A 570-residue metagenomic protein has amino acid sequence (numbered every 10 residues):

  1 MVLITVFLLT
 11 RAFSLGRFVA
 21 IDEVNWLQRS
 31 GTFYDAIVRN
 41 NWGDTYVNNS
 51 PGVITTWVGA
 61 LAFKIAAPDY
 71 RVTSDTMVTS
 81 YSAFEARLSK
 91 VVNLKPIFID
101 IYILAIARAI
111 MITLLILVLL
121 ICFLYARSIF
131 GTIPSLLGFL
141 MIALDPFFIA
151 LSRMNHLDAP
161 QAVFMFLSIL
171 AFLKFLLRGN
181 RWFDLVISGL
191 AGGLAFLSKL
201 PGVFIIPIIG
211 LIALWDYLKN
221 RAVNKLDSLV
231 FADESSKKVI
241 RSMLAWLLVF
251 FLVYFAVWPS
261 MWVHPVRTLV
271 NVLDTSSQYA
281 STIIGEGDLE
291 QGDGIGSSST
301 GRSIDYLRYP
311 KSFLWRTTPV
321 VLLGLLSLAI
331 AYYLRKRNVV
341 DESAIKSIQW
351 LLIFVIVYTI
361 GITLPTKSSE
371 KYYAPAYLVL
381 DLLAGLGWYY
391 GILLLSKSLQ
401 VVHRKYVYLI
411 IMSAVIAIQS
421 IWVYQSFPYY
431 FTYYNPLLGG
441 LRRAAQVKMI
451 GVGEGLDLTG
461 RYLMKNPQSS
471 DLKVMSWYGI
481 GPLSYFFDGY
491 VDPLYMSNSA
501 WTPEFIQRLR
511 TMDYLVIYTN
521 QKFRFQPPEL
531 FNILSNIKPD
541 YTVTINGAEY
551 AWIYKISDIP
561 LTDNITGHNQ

Functional and structural regions predicted by a protein language model:
M1-I4, P207-L211, M243-L252, L352 (+2 more regions): Signature aromatic-anchored transmembrane alpha helix within multi-pass, membrane-resident enzymes that catalyze glycan
M1-V24, D35-D44, L140-L144, L248-H264 (+2 more regions): Transmembrane signal-anchor helices characteristic of membrane glycosylation enzymes that use polyprenol
L3, L137, L190, G324-A329 (+4 more regions): Transmembrane alpha-helix segments characteristic of polytopic inner-membrane glycan-assembly/cell-envelope
A12-R17, T55, P259-E286, S299-T300 (+1 more regions): Catalytic lumenal/periplasmic loop and adjoining terminal transmembrane helix of membrane glycan-assembly enzymes
L27-R29, D35-I110, L269-S303: Interfacial juxtamembrane loops and adjacent helix segments that form the catalytic/substrate-binding surfaces
C122, K311-E342, S396-K397, T502: Hydrophobic, aromatic-rich transmembrane alpha-helices and their immediate juxtamembrane boundary segments
R127-I129, S168-D184, A195, K219: Membrane-interface transmembrane helices that cradle and orient dolichyl/undecaprenyl
S128, N220-L244, L328-L352, K405-Y406: Membrane-interface helix-loop-helix junctions at transmembrane boundaries of multi-pass membrane enzymes, predominantly
